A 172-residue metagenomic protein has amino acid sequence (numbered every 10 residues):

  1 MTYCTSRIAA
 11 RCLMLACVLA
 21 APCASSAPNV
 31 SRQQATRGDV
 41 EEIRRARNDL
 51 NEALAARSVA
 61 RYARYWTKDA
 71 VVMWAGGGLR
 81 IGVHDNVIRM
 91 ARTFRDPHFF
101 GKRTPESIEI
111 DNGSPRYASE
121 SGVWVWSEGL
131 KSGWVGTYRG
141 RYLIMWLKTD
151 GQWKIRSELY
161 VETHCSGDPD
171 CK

Functional and structural regions predicted by a protein language model:
T2-L13: Bacterial N-terminal signal peptides that target proteins for export
R11-A21: Bacterial N-terminal signal peptides
C23-K68, P169-K172: Short, low-complexity N-terminal intrinsically disordered segments enriched in polar/charged residues
A27-P28, R139-P169: Short beta-strand edge/turn micro-motifs at domain boundaries
R37-E42, V59-R116, V123, W134-T137: A solvent-exposed, acidic/Ser-Thr-rich amphipathic alpha-helical stretch
R47-S58, W66-A70, F94-H98, E128 (+2 more regions): Sec/Tat-exported extracytoplasmic proteins
E120-S121, R156: Beta-strand residues in well-ordered beta-sheet regions across diverse protein folds
S121-G129, E162: Generic short beta-strand segments
